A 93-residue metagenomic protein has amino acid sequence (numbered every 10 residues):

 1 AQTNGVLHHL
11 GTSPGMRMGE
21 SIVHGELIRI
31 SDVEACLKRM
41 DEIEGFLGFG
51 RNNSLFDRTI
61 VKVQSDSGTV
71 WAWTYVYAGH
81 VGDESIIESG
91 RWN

Functional and structural regions predicted by a protein language model:
A1-N93: Glycine-aromatic micro-motifs
